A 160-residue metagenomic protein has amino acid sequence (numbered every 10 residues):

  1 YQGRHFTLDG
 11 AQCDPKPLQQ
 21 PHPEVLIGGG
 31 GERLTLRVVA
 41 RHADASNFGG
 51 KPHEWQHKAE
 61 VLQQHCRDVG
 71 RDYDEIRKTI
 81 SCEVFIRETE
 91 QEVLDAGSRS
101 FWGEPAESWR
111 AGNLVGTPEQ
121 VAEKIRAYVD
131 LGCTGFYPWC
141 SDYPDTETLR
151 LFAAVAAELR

Functional and structural regions predicted by a protein language model:
Y1-R160: Active-site-adjacent structural elements that line small-molecule/cofactor binding pockets in enzymes
